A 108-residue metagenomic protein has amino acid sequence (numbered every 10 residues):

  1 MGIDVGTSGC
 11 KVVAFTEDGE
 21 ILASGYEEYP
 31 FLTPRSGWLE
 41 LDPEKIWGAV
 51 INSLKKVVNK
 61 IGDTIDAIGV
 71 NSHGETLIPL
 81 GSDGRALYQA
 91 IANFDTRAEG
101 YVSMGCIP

Functional and structural regions predicted by a protein language model:
M1-Q89, G100: N-terminal glycine/serine-rich phosphate-binding loop of ATP-dependent small-molecule kinases, especially carbohydrate
F94-P108: Glycine-rich phosphate-binding loop plus the immediately following alpha-helix
